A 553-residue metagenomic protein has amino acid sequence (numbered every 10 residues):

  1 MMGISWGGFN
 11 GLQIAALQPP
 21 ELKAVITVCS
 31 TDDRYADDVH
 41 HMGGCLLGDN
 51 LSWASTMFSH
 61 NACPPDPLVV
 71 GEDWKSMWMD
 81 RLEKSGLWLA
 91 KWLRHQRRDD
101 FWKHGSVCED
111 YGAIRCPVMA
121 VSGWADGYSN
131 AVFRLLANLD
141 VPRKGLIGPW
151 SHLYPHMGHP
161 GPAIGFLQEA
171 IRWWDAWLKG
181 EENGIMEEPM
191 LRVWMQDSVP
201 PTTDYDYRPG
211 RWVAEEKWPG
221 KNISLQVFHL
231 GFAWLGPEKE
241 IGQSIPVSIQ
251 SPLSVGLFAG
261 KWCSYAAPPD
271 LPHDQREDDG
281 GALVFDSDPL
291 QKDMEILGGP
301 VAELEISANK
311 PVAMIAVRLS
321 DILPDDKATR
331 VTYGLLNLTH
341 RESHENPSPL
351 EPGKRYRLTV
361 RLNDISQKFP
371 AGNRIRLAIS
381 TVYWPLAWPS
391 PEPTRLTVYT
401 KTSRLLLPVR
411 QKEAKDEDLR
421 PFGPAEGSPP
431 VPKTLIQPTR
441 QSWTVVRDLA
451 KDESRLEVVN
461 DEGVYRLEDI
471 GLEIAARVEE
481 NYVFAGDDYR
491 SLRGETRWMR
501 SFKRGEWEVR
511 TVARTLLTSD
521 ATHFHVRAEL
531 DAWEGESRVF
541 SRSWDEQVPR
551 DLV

Functional and structural regions predicted by a protein language model:
M2, W6-K75, W124-A125, P142-W173: A catalytic-pocket lid/entrance helix-loop region that shapes and gates access to the active site across common
H60-R94, I185-E187: N-terminal leader/propeptide and maturation segments of large enzyme subunits in energy/redox metabolism and hydrolases
L93-D110, S287-L290: Active-site nucleophile elbow and catalytic-triad environment of alpha/beta-hydrolase enzymes
I114, A120-S122: Short beta-strand/loop motif that positions the catalytic acidic residue of the alpha/beta-hydrolase fold
A131-K144: Active-site-adjacent alpha-helix of alpha/beta-hydrolase-fold enzymes
H156, P160-W533, S537-V553: C-terminal, loop-rich substrate-recognition/catalytic regions characterized by aromatic stacking residues
